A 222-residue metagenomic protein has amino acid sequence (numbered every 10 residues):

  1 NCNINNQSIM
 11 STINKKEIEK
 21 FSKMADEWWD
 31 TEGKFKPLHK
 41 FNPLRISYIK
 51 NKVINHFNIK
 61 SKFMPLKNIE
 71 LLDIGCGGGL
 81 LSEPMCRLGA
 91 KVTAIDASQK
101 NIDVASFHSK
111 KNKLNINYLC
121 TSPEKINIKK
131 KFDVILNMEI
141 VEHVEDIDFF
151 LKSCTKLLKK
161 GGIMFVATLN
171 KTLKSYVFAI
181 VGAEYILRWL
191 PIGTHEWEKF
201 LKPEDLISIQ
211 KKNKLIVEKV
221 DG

Functional and structural regions predicted by a protein language model:
S8-F35: N-terminal, positively charged/glycine-rich alpha-helical extensions of SAM-dependent methyltransferases
K40-K67: Conserved alpha-helix/loop element of class I SAM-dependent methyltransferases that forms part of the SAM/SAH-binding
V53, F57, S109, Q210: Conserved hydrophobic residues forming the short capping helix/wall of the S-adenosyl-L-methionine
K60-M64, I69-Y176, P203: Conserved SAM-binding loop
T168, R188-D205: Acceptor-substrate binding/catalytic loop of class I
T172-T194: Alpha-helical membrane-targeting segments
W197-K214, V220: Short alpha-helix
